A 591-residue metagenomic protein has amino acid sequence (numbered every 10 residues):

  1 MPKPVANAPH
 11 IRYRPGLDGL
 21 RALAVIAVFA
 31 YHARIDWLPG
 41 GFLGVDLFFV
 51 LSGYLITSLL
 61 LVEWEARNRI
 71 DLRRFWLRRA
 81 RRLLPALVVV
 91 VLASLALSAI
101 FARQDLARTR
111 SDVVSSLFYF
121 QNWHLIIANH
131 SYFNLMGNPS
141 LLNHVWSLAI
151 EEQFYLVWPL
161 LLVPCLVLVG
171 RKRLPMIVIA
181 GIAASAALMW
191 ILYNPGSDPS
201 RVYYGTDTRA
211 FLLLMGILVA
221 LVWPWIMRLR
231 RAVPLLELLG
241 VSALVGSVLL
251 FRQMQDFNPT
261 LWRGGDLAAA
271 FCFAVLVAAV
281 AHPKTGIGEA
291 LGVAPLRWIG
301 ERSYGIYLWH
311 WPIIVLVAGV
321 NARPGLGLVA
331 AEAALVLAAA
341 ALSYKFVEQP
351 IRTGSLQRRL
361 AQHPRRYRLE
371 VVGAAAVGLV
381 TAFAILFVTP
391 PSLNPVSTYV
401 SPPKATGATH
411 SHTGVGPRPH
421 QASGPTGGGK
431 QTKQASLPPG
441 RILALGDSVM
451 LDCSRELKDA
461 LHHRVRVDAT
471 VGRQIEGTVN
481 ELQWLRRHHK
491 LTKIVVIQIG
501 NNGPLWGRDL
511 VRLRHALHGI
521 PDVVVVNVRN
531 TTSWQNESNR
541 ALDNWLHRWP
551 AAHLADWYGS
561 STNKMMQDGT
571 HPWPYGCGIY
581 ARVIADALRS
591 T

Functional and structural regions predicted by a protein language model:
P2-L360: Membrane-interface helix/loop caps of multi-pass membrane proteins
G19, G44, L445, Q498 (+1 more regions): Generic enzyme active-site microenvironment
S52, D447, G500, V528: Cofactor-binding loop segments of dinucleotide-utilizing enzymes, especially the Rossmann-like FAD- and NAD(P)+-binding
M254-D256, T260, A322-G327, L337-A338 (+9 more regions): Extracellular/periplasmic envelope-modification machinery, especially enzymes that add or remove acyl/ester groups on
V293, I520, W549: Acidic-histidine catalytic/liganding microenvironments
A444, I497, V524-N527: Structural beta-sheet core signal
K493-V496, D509-G519: Periplasmic/luminal catalytic loop of GT-C fold multi-pass membrane glycosyltransferases that transfer sugars from
N502, L513-R540: Active-site segments of SGNH/GDSL-like serine hydrolases that catalyze O-acetyl group transfer/hydrolysis on lipids
